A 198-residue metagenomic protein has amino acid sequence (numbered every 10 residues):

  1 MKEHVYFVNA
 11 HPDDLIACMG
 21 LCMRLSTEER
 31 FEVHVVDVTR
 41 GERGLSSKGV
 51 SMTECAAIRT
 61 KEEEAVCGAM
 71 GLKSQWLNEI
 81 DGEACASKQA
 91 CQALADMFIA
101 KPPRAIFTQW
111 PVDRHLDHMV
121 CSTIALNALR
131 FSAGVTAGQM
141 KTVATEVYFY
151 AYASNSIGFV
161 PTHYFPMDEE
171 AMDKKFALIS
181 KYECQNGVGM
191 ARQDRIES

Functional and structural regions predicted by a protein language model:
M1-V8, E28, E32, E54 (+4 more regions): Metal-dependent de-N-acetylase/amidase catalytic core
E3-M52: ATP-dependent adenylation/pyrophosphate-handling site
G41-K73: Glycine-rich phosphate-binding loop and adjoining beta1-alpha1-beta2 segment of Rossmann-like nucleotide-binding folds
